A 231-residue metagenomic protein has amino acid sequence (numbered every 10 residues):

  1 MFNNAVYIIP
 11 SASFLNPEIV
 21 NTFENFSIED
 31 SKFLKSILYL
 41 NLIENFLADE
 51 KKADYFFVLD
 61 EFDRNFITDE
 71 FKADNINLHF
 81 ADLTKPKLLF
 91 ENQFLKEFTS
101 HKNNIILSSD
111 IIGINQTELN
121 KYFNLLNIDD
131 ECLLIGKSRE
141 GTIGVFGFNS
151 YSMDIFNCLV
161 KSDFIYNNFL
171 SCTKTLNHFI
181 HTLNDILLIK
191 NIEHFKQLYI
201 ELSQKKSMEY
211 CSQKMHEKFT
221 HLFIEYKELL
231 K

Functional and structural regions predicted by a protein language model:
M1-T22: N-terminal nucleotide-binding beta1-loop-alpha1 segment
K35-K52: A short, N-terminal amphipathic alpha-helix
E50-N77: Acidic donor-binding segment of Leloir-type glycosyltransferases
I67-N103: Short phosphate-binding loop-to-helix
I105-L107: Short aromatic-hydrophobic micro-motifs that form the base-stacking/packing surface for donor nucleotide recognition
G113-E140: Conserved donor-nucleotide/metal-binding helix-loop-beta segment in metal-dependent transferases, i.e., the alpha-helix
N149-S171: Short, glycine-/small-residue-rich phosphate/pyrophosphate-handling segment
N168-K231: Conserved alpha/beta core of the MobA/IspD/sugar-nucleotide pyrophosphorylase nucleotidyltransferase superfamily
